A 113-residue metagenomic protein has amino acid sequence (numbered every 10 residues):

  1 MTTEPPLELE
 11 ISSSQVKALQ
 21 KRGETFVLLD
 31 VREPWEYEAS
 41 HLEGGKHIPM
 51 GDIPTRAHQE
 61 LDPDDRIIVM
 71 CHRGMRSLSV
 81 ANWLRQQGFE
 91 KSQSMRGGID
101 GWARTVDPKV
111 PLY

Functional and structural regions predicted by a protein language model:
M1-F26, P34-R66, M75-Y113: Rhodanese-like catalytic fold shared by cysteine-dependent sulfurtransferases and DSP/PTP-type phosphatases
V69-M70: Short, surface-exposed ligand- or partner-binding patches at beta-edge/loop junctions that are enriched in aromatics
